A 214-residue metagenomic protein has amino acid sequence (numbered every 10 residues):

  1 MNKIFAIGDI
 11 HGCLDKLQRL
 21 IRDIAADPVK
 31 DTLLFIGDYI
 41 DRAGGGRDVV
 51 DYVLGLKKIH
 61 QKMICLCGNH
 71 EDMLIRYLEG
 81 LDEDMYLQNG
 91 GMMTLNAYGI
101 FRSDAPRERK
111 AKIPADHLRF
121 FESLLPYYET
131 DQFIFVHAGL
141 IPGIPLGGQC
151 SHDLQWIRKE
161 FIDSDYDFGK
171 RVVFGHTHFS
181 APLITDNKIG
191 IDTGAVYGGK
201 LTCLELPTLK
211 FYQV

Functional and structural regions predicted by a protein language model:
M1, D27-P28, S164-F168: Flexible, charged surface loops at secondary-structure boundaries
M1-K3, T208: Short, Lys/Arg-enriched, disordered terminal segments
K3, I7, G12-Q88: Core catalytic region of metal-dependent phosphoesterases/phosphodiesterases, especially metallo-beta-lactamase-like
H11, D15, I40, R47 (+6 more regions): Short, flexible micro-motifs
Q18-R19, R47-D48, L78-E79, G147-G148 (+2 more regions): Short amphipathic alpha-helical segments
L87-K200, L206-V214: Acidic, His/Gly-enriched loop-helix segments that form or flank divalent-metal centers in metallo-dependent hydrolases
